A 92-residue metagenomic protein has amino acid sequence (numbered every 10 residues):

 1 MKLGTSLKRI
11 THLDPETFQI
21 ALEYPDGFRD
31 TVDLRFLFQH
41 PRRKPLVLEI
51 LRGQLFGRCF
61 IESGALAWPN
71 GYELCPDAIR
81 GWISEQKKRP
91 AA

Functional and structural regions predicted by a protein language model:
M1-A92: Motif-centric detector for short Cys/His coordination patterns
